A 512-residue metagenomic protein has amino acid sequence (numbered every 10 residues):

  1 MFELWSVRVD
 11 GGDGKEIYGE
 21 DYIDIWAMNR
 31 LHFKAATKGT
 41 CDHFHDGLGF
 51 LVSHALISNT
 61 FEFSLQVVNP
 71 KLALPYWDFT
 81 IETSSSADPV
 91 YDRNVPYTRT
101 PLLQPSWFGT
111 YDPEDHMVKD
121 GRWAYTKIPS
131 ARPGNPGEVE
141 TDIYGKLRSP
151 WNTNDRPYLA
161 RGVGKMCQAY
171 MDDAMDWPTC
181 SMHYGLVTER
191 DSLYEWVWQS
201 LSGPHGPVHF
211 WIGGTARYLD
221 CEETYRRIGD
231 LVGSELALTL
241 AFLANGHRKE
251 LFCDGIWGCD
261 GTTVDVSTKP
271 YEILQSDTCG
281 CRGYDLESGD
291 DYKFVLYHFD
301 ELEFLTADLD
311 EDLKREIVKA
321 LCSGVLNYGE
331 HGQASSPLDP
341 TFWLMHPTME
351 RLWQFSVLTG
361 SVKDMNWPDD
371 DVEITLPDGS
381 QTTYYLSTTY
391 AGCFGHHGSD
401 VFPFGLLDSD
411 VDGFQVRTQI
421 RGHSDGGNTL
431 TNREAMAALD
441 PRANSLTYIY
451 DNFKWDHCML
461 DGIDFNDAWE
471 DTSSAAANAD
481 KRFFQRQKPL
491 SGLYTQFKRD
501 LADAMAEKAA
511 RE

Functional and structural regions predicted by a protein language model:
M1-E512: Intrinsically disordered, flexible peripheral segments
